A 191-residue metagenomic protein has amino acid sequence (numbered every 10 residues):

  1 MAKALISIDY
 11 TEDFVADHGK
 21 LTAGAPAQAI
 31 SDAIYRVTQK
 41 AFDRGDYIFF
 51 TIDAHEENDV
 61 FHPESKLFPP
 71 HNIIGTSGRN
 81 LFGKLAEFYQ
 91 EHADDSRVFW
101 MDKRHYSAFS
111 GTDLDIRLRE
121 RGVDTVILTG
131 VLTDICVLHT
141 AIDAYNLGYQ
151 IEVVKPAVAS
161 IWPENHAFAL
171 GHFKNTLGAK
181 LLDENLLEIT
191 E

Functional and structural regions predicted by a protein language model:
A2-A4, R36-R44, P69-E191: Active-site-adjacent betaalpha module
L5-Y10: N-terminal nucleotide-binding beta1-loop-alpha1 segment
T11-D17: Short acidic, Gly/Ser-rich segments with clustered Asp/Glu that frequently serve as metal-coordination loops in enzyme
D13, E57, A159-S160: Active-site loop signature of alpha/beta-hydrolase-fold enzymes
G19-A27, K66-N72: Short glycine-enriched, charge-decorated loop/helix-capping segments at active-site entrances that position
T22-T38: Short catalytic helix/loop segments, enriched in acidic residues and glycine and frequently bearing histidine
Y47-D53: Short beta-strand segments at enzyme active-site cores
A54-P69: Early exported N-terminus immediately downstream of N-terminal targeting peptides
